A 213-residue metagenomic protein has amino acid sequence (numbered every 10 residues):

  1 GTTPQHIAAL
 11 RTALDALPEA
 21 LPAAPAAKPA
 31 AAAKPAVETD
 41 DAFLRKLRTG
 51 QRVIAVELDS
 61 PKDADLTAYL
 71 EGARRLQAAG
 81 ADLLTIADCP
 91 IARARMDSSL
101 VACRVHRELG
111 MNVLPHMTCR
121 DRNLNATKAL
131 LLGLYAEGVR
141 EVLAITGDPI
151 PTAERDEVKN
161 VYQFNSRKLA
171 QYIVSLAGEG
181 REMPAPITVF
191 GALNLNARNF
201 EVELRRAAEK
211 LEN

Functional and structural regions predicted by a protein language model:
G1, I54-D59, D82-I86, V113-M117 (+3 more regions): Hydrophobic faces of well-ordered beta-strands that scaffold small-molecule active sites in alpha/beta enzyme cores
T2-I7, Q77, A81-V101, P149-V161: Glycine-rich, proline-tolerant flexible connector loops at the mouths of alpha/beta enzymes
T3-Q5, S60-A64, P90-R95, R120-N123 (+2 more regions): Short, small-residue-enriched loops and turns at beta-alpha junctions that line or gate enzyme active sites
T12-T67, E71, H106, V174-A185: N-terminal amphipathic alpha-helix/helix-capping segment at the start of soluble metabolic enzymes
A26-A36, E141-N213: Conserved anion-binding
L44-T49, A73-G80, S99-G110, L131-V139 (+2 more regions): Acidic (Asp/Glu)-rich catalytic clusters
D63-L76, S98, L124-L131, N199-E209: Short, acidic/polar
M117-C119, N125-I150: A generic, well-ordered mixed alpha/beta core segment in the N-terminal half of proteins
